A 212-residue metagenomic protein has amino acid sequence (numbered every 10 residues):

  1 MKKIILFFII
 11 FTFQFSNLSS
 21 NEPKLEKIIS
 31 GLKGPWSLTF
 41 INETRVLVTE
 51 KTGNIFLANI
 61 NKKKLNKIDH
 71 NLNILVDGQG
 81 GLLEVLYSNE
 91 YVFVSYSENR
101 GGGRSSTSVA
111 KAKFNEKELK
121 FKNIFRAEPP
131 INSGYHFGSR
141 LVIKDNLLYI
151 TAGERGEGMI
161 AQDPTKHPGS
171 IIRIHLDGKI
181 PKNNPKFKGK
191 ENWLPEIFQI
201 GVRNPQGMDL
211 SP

Functional and structural regions predicted by a protein language model:
I4-Q14: Sec-dependent N-terminal signal peptides
N17-K24, K179-K190: Blade/loop signatures of beta-propeller domains
L18-M159, G207-P212: Acidic, Gly/Ser/Thr-rich repeat motifs that build Ca2+-stabilized beta-propeller blades
T107-E116, P164-D177: Beta-propeller blade signature
I143-L148, R173-N183: A structural motif
G153-E157, G189-W193, N204: Flexible glycine/proline-enriched surface loops and loop-helix/loop-strand junctions
W193-P212: Repeat-solenoid scaffold signature
